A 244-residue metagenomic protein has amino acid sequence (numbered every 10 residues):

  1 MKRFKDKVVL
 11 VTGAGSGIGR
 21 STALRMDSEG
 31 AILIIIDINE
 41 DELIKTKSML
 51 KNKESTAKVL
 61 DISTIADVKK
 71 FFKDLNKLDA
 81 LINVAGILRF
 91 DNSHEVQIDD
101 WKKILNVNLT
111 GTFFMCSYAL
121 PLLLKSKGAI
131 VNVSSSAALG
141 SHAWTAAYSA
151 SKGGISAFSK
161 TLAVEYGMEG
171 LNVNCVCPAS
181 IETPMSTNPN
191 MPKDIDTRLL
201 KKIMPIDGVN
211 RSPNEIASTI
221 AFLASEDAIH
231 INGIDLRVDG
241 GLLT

Functional and structural regions predicted by a protein language model:
G15-S16: Conserved glycine-rich cofactor-binding loop
N92-S93, Q97-K102, L200-K201: Substrate-binding pocket helix/loop in short-chain dehydrogenase/reductase
F113, V209-V238, L243: C-terminal substrate-recognition "lid" of short-chain dehydrogenase/reductases
C116, S151, S159: Active-site helix of classical SDR
P121, V164-M168, I229: Alpha-helical segment proximal to the catalytic Tyr-Lys
S135: Residue(s) in the substrate-gating loop at a strand-loop-helix junction that position the organic substrate next
D194-E215: Catalytic Tyr-x(3-8)-Lys segment
